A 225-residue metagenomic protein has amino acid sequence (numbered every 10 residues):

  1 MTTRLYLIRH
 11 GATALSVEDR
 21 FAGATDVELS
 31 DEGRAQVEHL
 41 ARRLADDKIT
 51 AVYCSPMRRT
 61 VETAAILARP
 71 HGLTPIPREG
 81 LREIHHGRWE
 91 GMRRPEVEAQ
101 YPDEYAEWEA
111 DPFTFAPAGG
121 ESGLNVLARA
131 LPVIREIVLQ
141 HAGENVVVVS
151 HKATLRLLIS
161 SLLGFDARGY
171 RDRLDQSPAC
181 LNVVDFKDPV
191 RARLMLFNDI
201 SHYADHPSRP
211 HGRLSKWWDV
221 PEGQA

Functional and structural regions predicted by a protein language model:
M1-T3, I84-E98, L139, E144 (+1 more regions): Acidic, low-complexity terminal tails and accessory targeting/binding regions of phosphate-metabolizing enzymes
M1-Y6, A51: Extreme N-terminal starter segment of soluble prokaryotic enzymes
H10, G33, H151: Short, conserved phosphate/pyrophosphate- and ester-handling motifs at nucleotide-, phospho-/glycolipid
T13-D26: Glycine-rich N-terminal loop/short-helix segment of MobA-like nucleotidyltransferase
G33-T50, R135-E136, V183-D185: A short, N-terminal amphipathic alpha-helix
E38-Y105, Q224-A225: Phosphate-coordination/substrate-recognition cap region in phosphate-metabolizing enzymes
C54-S55, A128, V149-S150: Short beta-strand scaffold positions
E104-N125, W218-E222: Short glycine/proline- and acidic residue-enriched helix-loop micro-motifs that form flexible lids or anion-recognition
